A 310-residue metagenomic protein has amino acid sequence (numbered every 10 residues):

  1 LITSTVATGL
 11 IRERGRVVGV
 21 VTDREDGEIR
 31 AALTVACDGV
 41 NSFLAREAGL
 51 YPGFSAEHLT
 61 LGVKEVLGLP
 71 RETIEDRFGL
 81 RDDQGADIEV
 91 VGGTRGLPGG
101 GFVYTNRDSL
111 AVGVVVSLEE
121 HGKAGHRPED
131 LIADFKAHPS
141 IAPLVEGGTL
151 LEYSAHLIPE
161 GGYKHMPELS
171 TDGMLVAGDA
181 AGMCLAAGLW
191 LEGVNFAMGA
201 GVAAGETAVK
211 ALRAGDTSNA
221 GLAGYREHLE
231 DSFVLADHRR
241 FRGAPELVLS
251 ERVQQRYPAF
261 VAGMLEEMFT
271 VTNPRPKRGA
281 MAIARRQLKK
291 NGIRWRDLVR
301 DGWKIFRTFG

Functional and structural regions predicted by a protein language model:
L1-P143, M183: Predominantly flavin-linked oxidoreductase catalytic cores and closely associated redox partners
A7, T94-P98, R107, E120-V202 (+3 more regions): FAD/FMN-dependent oxidoreductases across multiple families
G39, G62, F196-A203, T207: Short amphipathic alpha-helical face segments that pack within enzyme cores and frequently flank/anchor catalytic
R46-E47, A187, R239: Short, function-defining helix-loop hinge/capping sites that tune catalysis or transport
F78-G79, E146-G148, H238-P245: Short coil/turn segments at secondary-structure boundaries
A155-D172, D237, G243, L247-A259: Extended, non-globular alpha-helical segments
C184, A203-Q255: Active-site-proximal substrate-binding core of FAD-dependent oxidoreductases
L247-G310: C-terminal auxiliary extensions adjacent to catalytic cores
